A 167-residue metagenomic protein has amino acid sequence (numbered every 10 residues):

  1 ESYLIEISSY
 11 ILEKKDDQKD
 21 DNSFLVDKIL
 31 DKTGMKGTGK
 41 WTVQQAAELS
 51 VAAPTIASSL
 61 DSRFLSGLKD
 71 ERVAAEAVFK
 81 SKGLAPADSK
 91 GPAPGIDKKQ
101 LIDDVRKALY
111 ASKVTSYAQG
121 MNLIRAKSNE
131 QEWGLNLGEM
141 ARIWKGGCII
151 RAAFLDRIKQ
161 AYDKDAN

Functional and structural regions predicted by a protein language model:
E1-N167: C-terminal substrate-binding/catalytic lobe of Rossmann-fold NAD(P)-dependent dehydrogenases
